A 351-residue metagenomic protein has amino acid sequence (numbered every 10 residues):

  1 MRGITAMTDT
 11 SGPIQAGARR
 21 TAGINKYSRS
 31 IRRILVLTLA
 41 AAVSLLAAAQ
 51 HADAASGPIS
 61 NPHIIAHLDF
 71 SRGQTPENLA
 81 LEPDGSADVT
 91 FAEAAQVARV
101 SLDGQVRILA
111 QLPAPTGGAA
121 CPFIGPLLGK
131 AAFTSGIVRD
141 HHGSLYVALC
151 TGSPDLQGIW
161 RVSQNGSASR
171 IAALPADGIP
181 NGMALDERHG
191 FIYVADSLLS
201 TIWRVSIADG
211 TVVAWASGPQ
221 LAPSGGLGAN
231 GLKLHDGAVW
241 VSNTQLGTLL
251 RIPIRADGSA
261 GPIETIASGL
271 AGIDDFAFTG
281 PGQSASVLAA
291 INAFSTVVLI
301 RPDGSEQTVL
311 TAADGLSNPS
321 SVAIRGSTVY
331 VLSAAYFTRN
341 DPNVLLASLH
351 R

Functional and structural regions predicted by a protein language model:
T10-V36: Bacterial N-terminal signal peptides that target proteins for export
V36-A47: Bacterial N-terminal signal peptides
L45-P62: C-terminal region of N-terminal signal peptides and the immediate post-cleavage residues of exported proteins
P62-L68, V106-P115, S169-A173, V213-P219 (+2 more regions): Beta-propeller fold detector
D69-S86, A92, P115-L145, L149 (+9 more regions): Beta-rich, blade/repeat-based domains predominating in secreted/periplasmic proteins but also intracellular
Q96-A98, Q157-W160, T201-W203, T248-L250 (+2 more regions): A short loop-to-beta-strand structural motif that recurs across blades of beta-propeller domains
S101-Q105, V162-S167, S206-G210, P253-G258 (+2 more regions): Short loop/turn segments that connect beta-strands within beta-propeller blades
G158-S206: Hydrophobic alpha-helical segments and helix pairs
